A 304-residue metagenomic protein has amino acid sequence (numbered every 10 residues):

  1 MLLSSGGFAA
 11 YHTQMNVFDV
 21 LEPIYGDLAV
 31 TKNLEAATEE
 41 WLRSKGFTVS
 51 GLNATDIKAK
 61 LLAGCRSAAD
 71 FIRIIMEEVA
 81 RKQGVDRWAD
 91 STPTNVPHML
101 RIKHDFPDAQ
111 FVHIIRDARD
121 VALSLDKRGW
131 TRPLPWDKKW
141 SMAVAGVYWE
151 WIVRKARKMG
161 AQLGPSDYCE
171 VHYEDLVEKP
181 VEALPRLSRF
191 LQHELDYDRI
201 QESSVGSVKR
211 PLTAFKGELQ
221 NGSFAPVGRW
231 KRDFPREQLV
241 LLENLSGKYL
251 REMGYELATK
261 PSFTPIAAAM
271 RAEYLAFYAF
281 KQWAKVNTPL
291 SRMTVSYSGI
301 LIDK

Functional and structural regions predicted by a protein language model:
S4-D90, N95-V96, T131-P135: PAPS-dependent sulfation machinery
H12, A89-S91, H113, E170-H172 (+1 more regions): Short beta-strand segments
M15-V17, A118-V121, L176: Conserved nucleotide-binding/hydrolysis micro-motifs of P-loop NTPases
V79-K82, K155-Y168, Q238, Y249: A structural motif corresponding to the C-terminal end of an alpha-helix and its immediate exit/capping segment
S91-T94, R101-D126, L242: Conserved phosphate-donor/acceptor-positioning beta-strand/loop module used by diverse small-molecule
W130-Y148: Lumenal/extracellular "mature" regions of secretory-pathway glycan-modifying transferases
A161-V240: The conserved 3'-phosphoadenosine-5'-phosphosulfate
E256-K304: Membrane-proximal basic amphipathic "stem/tether" segments
